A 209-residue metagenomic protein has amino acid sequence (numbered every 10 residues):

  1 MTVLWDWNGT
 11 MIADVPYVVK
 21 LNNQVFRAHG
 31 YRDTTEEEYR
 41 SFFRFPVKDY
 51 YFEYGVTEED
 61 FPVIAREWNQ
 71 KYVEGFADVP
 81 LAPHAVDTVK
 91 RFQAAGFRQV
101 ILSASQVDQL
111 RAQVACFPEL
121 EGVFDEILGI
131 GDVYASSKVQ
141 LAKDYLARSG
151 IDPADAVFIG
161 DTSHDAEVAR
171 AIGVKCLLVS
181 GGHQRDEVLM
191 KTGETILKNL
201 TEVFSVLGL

Functional and structural regions predicted by a protein language model:
M1-D87: N-terminal helical cap/lid subdomain that shapes the substrate entry/recognition surface in HAD-like hydrolases
T2, K138-A166: Conserved Lys-Pro-Asp/Glu-containing loop-to-beta segment of HAD-superfamily phosphomonoesterases, centered on
R27-H29, D49-Y54, Q93-V100, A104-D132 (+3 more regions): Substrate-recognition/cap helix-loop segment adjacent to the acidic, metal-dependent catalytic center of Asp-based
T34-E38, E59-D60, E121-E126, P153-A156: Short acidic capping loops at alpha-helix termini that bridge into adjacent secondary structure
F42, P80-H84, S105-Q106, V133 (+3 more regions): Short beta->alpha linker loops
H84-G96: Catalytic-core regions built around general acid/base machinery
C116-G129, V188-L207: Structural recognition of alpha->loop->beta junctions
P153, V157-I196: Acidic, Mg2+-coordinating phosphoryl-transfer loop and its flanking beta/alpha structural elements, shared across
